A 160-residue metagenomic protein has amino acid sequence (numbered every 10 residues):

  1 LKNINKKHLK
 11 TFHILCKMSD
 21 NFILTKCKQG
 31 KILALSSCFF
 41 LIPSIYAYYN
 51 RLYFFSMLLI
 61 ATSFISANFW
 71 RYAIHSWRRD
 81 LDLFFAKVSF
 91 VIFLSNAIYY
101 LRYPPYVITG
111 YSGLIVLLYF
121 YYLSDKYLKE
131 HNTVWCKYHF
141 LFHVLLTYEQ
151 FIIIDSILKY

Functional and structural regions predicted by a protein language model:
K2-K6: Extreme N-terminal basic, low-complexity initiation segments that serve as generic localization/processing leaders
H8, H13-Y160: Multi-pass alpha-helical transmembrane bundles in non-GPCR membrane proteins that perform intramembrane catalysis
